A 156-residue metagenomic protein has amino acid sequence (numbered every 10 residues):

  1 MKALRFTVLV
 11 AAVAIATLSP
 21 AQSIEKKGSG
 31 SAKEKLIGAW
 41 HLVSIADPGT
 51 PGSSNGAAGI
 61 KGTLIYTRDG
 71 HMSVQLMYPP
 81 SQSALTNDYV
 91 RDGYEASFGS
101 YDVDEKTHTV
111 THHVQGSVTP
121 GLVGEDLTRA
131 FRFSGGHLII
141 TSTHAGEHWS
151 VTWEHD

Functional and structural regions predicted by a protein language model:
M1-V10: Bacterial N-terminal signal peptides that target proteins for export
V8, L18-D156: Lipid interaction determinants
V13-T17: Hydrophobic core
